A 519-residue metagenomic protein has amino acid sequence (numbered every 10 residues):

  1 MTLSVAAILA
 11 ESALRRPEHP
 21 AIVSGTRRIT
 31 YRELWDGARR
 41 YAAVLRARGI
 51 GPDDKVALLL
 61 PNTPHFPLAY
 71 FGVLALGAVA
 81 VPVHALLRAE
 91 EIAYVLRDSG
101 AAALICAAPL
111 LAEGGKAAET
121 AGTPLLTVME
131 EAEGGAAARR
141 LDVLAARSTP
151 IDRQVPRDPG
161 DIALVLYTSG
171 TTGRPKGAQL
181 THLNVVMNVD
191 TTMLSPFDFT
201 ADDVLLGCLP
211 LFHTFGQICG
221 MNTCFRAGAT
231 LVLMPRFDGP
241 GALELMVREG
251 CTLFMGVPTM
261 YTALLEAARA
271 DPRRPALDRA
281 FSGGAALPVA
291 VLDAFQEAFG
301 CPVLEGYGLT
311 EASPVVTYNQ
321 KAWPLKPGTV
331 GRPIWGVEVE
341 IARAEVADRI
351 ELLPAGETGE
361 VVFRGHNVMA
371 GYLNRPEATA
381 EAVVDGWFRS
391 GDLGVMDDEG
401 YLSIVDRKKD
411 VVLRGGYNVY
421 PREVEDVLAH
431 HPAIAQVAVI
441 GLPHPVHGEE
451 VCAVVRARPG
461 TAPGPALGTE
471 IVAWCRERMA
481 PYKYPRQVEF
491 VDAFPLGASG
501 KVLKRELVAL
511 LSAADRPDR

Functional and structural regions predicted by a protein language model:
T2-V5, A10, E18-T63, P67-F71 (+1 more regions): Conserved AMP-binding/adenylate-forming core of the ANL superfamily
E18, N62, S148-Y167, R174 (+1 more regions): Conserved pre-ATP/AMP-binding loop-to-beta segment of ANL
T26, A112-P159, A268: ANL superfamily adenylate-forming
T30-R32, A163-M187: Conserved AMP-binding A3 loop
L87, L104-C106, F254, G365 (+5 more regions): AMP-binding/adenylate-forming catalytic core of the ANL superfamily
V186-V204, F212-L253, A263, A267-A268: Conserved AMP-binding/adenylation subdomain of ANL enzymes
A229, A280, L287-L304, T310-L402 (+2 more regions): Conserved AMP-binding/adenylate-forming
A480-K501: AMP-binding/adenylate-forming catalytic domain of the ANL superfamily
